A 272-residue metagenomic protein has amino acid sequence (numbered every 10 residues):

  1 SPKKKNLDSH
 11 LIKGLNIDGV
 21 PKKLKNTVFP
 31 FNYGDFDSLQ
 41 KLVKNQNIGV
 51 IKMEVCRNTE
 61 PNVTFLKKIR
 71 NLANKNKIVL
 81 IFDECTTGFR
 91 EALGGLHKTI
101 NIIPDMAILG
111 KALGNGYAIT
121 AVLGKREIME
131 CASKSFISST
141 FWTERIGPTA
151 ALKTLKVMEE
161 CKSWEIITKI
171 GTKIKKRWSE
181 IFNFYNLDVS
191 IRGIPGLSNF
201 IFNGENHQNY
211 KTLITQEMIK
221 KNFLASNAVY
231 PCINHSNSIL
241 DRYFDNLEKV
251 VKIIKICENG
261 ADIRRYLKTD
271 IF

Functional and structural regions predicted by a protein language model:
S1-G49: PLP-dependent aspartate aminotransferase-fold enzymes
D35-K41, M53-N76: Active-site core of PLP-dependent enzymes with the aminotransferase class I/II
Q40, K134-E144: A short glycine-threonine-serine/GTX helix/turn-capping micro-motif
N74-N76, Y185, K221: Helix C-cap/helix->beta junction micro-motif
I100-C131, T143-A150: Active-site PLP attachment segment
T154-K176: Structural signature of PLP-dependent enzymes
E159-C161, K169, K220-F272: PLP-dependent enzyme catalytic core of the Aspartate aminotransferase-like
G171-K175, F182-T215, R265-I271: Conserved PLP-binding catalytic core of the aspartate aminotransferase-like
